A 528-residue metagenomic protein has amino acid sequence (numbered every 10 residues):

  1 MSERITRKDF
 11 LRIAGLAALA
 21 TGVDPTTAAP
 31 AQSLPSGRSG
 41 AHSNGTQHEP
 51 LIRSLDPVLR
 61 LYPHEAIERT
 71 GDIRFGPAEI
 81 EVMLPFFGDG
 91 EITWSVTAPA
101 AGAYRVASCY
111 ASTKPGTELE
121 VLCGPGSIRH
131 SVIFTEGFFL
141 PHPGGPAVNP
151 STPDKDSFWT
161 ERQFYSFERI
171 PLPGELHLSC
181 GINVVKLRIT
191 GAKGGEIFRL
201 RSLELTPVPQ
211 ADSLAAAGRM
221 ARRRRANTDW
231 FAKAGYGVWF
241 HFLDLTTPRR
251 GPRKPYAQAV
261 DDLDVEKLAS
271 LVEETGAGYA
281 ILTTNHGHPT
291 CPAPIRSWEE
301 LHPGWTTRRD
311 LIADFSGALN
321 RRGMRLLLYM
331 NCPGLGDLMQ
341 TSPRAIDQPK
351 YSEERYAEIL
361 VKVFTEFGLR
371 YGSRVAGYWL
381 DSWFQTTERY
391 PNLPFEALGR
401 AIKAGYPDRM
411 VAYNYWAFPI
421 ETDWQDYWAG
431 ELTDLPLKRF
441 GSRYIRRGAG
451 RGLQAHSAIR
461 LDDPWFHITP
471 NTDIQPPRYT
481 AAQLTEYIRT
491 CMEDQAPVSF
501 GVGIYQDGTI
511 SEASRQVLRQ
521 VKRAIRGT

Functional and structural regions predicted by a protein language model:
E3, D9-A31: N-terminal export signals
E3-R4, D261: A structural signal for short, well-ordered beta-strand elements
R4, P25-P50: C-terminal segment of N-terminal export signals and the immediately downstream linker at the start of the mature
L19-G22, S33, S43, E68 (+1 more regions): Short stretches within intrinsically disordered, low-complexity N-terminal or propeptide regions
G40-T97, A111-T528: Mature catalytic domains of secreted/periplasmic carbohydrate-active enzymes
A98-R105: Extended extracellular/luminal ectodomain segments enriched in beta-structured repeat modules
